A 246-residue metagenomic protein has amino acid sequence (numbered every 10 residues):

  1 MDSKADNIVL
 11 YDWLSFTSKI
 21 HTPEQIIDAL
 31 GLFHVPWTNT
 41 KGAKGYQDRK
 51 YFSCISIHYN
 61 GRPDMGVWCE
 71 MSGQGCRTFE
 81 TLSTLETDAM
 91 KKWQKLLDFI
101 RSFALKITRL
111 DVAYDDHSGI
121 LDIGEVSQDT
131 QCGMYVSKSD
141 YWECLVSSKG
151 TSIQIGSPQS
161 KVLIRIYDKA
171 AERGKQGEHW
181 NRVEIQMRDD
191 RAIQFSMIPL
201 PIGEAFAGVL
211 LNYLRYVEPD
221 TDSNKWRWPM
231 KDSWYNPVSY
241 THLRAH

Functional and structural regions predicted by a protein language model:
M1-R244: Structured, helix-rich domain cores that form ligand/interaction pockets
